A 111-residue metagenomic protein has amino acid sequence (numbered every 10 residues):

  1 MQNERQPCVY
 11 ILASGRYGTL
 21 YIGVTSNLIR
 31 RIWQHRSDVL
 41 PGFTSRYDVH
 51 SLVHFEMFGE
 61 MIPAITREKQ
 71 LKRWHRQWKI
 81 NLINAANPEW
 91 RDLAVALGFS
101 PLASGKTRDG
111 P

Functional and structural regions predicted by a protein language model:
M1-P41, S45-M57, I62-K69, A86-P88 (+1 more regions): GIY-YIG nuclease catalytic motif and its immediate N-terminal context
L28, W74-H75: A short acidic/small-residue loop/turn micro-motif
K69-K72, K79: A general lysine-centric signal
Q77-I83: A short, polar/charged loop-to-alpha-helix boundary motif
